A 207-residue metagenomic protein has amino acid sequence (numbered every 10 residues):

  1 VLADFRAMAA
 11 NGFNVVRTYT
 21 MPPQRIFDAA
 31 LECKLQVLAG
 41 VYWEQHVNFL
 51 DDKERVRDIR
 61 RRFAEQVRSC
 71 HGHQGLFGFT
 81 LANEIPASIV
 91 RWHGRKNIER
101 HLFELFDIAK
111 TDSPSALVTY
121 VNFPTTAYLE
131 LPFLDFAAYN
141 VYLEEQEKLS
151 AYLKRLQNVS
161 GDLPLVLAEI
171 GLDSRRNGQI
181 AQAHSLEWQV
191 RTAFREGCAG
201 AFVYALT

Functional and structural regions predicted by a protein language model:
V1-A137: Active-site mouth of glycoside hydrolases
N97-C198: Extracellular glycoside hydrolase catalytic/binding regions
A201: Hydrophobic, well-ordered secondary-structure elements that form the walls of internal hydrophobic environments
Y204-T207: Aromatic-rich peripheral "rim/lid" segments of glycoside hydrolase catalytic domains that contact and position glycan
